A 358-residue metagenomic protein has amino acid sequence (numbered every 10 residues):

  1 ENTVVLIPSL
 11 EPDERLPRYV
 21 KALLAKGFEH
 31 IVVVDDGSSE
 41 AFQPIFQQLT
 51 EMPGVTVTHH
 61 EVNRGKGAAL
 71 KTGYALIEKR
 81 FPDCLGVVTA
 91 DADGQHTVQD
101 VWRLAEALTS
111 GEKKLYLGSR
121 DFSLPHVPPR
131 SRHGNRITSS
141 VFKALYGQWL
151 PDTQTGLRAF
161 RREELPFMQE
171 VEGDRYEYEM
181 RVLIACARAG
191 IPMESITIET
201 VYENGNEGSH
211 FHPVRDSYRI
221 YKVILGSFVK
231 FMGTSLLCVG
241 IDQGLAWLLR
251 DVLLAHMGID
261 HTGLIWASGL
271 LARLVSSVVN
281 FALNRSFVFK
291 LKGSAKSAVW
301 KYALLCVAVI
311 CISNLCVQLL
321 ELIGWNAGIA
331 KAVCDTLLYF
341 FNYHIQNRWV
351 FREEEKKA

Functional and structural regions predicted by a protein language model:
N2-V4, R181: Cell-envelope/extracellular polymer assembly enzymes that use nucleotide-activated donors
E11-A25, A41: Short, well-formed alpha-helical segments that are part of the catalytic scaffolds of diverse glycosyltransferases
D35-I45, V62, G94: A conserved acidic beta->alpha catalytic loop
Q47-F81: Conserved donor nucleotide-binding strand/loop of the catalytic core
V62, A68-L76, V98-Y176, N204-F211 (+1 more regions): Acceptor/aglycone-binding surface of glycosyltransferases and processive sugar-polymer synthases
F81-Q95: Short beta-strand-to-loop acidic/aromatic patch adjacent to the donor-nucleotide binding site
S131, M257-V275, S297, N326-C334: Membrane-interface starts of transmembrane alpha-helices
V171-L254, R273, S277, N284-A308 (+2 more regions): Hydrophobic helical membrane-anchoring modules
